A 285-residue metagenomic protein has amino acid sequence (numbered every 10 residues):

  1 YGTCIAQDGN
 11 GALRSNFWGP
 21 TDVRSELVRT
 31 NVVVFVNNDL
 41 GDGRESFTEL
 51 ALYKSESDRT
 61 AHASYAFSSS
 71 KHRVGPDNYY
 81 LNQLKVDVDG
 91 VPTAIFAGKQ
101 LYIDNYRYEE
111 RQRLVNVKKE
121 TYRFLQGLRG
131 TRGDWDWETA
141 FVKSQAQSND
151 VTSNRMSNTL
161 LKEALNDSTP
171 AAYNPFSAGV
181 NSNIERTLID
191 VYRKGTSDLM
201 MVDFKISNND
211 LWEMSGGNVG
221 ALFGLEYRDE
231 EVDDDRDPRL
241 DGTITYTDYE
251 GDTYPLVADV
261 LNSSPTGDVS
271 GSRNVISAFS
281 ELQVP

Functional and structural regions predicted by a protein language model:
Y1-L27, V33, G43-V275: Surface-exposed, low-complexity loop segments enriched in small/polar and acidic residues
N37: Long, basic N-terminal domains or extensions that often function in RNA/ssDNA interaction or organelle/cellular
N274-P285: Structured alpha-helical segments in the cores of large, soluble enzyme domains
